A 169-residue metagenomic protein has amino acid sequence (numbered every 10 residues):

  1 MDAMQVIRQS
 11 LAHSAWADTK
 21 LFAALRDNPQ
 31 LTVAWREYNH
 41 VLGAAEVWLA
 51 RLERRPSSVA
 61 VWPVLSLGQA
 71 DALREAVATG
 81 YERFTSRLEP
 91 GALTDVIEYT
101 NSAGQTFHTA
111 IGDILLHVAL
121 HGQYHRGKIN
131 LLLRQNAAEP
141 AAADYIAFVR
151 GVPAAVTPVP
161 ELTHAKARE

Functional and structural regions predicted by a protein language model:
M4, R8-P63, S102-A165, E169: Short, contiguous alpha-helical
S57-T100: Helix-adjacent hinge/juxtasegments
